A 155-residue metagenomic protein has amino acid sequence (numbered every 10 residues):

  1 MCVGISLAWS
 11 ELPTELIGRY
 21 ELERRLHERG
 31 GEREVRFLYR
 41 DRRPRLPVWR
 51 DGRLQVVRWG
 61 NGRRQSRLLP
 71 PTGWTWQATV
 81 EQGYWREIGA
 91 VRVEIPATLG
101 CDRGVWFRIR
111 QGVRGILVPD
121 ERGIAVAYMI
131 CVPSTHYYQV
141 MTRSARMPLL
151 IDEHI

Functional and structural regions predicted by a protein language model:
M1-I155: Short linear sequence motif anchored by a di-proline
